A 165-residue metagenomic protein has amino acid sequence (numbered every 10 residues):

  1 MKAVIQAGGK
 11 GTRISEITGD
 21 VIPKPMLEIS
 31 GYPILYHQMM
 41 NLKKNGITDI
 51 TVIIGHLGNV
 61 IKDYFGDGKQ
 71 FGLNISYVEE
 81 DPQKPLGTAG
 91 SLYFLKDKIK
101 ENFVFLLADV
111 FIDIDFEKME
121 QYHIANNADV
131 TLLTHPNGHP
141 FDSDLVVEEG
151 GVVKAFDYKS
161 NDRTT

Functional and structural regions predicted by a protein language model:
M1-D20, K43: N-terminal nucleotide-binding beta1-loop-alpha1 segment
K2-I5, Y32-F111, F116-K118: Conserved N-terminal catalytic core of the sugar/cofactor nucleotidyltransferase
T12, N59, K154: Glycine-centered loop/turn positions within well-structured domains that cap or flank conserved ligand/cofactor-binding
T18-V21, I75-Y77: Short glycine/proline- and charge-enriched loop/turn segments that cap or connect secondary-structure elements
D20-Y36: Short catalytic helix/loop segments, enriched in acidic residues and glycine and frequently bearing histidine
P25, N74-S76, V152: Conserved beta-strand segments of alpha/beta enzyme cores
E28, Y77-E79, L132, A155: Structural signal for conserved beta-strand scaffold positions within catalytic alpha/beta enzyme cores
D113-T165: Conserved core of the sugar-phosphate nucleotidyltransferase
